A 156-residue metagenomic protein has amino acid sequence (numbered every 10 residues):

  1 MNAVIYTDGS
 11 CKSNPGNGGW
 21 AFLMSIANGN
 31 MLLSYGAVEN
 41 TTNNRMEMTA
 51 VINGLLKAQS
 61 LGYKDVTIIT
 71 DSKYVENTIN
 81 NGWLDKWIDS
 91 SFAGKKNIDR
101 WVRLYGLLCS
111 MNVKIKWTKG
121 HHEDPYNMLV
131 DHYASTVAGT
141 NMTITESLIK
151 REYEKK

Functional and structural regions predicted by a protein language model:
M1-R45, L56-L61, D131-H132, T136 (+2 more regions): RNase H-like nuclease fold core
S10-N14, N53-L129, Y133: RNase H catalytic domain
M46-E47, Y126: Hydrophobic (often cysteine-bearing) scaffold residues that line and stabilize catalytic clefts of nucleotide/cofactor
